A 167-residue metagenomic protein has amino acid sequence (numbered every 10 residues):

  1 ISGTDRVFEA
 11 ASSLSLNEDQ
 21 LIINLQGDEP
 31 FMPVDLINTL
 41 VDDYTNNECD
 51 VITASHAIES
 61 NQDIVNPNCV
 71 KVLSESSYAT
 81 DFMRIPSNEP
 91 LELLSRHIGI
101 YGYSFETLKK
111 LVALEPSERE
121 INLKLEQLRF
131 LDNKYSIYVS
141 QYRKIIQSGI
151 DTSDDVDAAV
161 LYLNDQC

Functional and structural regions predicted by a protein language model:
I1-D5, E59-S60, I145-S148: A short acidic, often aromatic-flanked loop/helix-cap motif at beta-alpha or helix-coil junctions that lines enzyme
I1-L25, E29-D42: Short phosphate-binding loop-to-helix
A11-S12, P67-V70, D154: Short, surface-exposed amphipathic charged segments that create phosphate/polyanion-binding patches used for binding
E18-D19, N47-D50, Y135: Short, high-confidence coil segments that cap the C-terminus of an alpha-helix and link into the following beta-strand
I22-L25, I52-S55, L111, Y138-Y142: Short beta-strands and strand-loop turn motifs
M32-S117: Conserved core of the sugar-phosphate nucleotidyltransferase
L94-C167: Conserved alpha/beta core of the MobA/IspD/sugar-nucleotide pyrophosphorylase nucleotidyltransferase superfamily
